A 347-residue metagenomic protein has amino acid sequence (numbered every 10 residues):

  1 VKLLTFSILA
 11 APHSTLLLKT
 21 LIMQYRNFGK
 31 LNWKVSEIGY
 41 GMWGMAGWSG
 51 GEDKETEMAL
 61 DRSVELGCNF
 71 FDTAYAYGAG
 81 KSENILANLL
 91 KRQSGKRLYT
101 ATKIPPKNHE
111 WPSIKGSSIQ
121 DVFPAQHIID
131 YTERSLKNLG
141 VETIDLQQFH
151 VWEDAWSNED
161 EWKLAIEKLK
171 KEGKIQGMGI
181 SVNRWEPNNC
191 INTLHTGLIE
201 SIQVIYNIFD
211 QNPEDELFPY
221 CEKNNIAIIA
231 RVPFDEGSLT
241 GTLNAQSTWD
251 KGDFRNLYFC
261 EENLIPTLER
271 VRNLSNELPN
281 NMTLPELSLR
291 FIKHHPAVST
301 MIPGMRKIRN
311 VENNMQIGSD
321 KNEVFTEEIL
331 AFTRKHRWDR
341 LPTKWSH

Functional and structural regions predicted by a protein language model:
F6-I8, P12-I22: Short, Lys/Arg-enriched N-terminal segments with co-localized hydrophobic residues within the first ~10-30 amino acids
K19-L98: N-terminal binding-site loop/beta-alpha segment at the start of enzyme catalytic domains that lines or forms
F28, Y40, F71, L86 (+9 more regions): Conserved, mostly hydrophobic/aromatic
K30-W48, A101-I119, Q148: N-terminal small/glycine-rich loop or linker at the start of catalytic domains across soluble metabolic enzymes
K34-I38, G67-N69, S94-L98, V141-D145 (+4 more regions): Short, well-ordered coil/turn segments that N-cap beta-strands
G51-S63, F123-N138, W185-N192: Short, acidic/polar
L136-A155: Active-site groove signature of glycoside hydrolases
W152-K344: Beta/alpha (TIM)-barrel catalytic core signal, keyed to glycine-rich beta->alpha loops juxtaposed to Asp/Glu that bind
